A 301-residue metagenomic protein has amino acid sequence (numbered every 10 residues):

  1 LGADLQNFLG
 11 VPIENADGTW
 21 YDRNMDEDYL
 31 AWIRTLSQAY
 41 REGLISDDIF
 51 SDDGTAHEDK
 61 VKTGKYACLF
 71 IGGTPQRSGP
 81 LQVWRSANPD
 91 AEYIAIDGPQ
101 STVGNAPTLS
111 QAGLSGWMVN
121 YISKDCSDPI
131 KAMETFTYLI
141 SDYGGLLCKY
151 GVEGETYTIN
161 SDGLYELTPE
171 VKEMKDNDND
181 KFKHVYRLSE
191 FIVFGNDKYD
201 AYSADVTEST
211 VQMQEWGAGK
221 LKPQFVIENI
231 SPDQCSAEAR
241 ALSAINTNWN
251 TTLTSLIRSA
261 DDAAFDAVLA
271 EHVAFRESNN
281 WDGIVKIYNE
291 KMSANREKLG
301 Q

Functional and structural regions predicted by a protein language model:
L1-Q301: Extracytoplasmic/secretory soluble proteins
